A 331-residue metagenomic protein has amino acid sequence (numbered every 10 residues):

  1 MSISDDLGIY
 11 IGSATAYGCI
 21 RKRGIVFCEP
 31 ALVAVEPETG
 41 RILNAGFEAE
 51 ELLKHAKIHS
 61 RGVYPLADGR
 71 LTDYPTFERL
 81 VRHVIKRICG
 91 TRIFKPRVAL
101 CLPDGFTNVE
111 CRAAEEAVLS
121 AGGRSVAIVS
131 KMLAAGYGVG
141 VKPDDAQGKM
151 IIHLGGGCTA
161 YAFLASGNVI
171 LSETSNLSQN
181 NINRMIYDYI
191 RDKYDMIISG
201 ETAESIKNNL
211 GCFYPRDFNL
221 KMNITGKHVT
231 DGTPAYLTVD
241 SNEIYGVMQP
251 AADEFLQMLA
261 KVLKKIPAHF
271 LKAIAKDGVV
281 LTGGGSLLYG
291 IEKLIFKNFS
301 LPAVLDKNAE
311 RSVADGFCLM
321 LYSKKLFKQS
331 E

Functional and structural regions predicted by a protein language model:
M1-I152, L164-V279, S286-N308, S312-V313 (+1 more regions): Nucleotide/phosphate-binding catalytic cleft detector across ATP-hydrolyzing and phosphate-transferring enzymes
G155-G156: C-terminal, charged low-complexity interaction regions
T159-Y161: Positively charged, low-complexity, intrinsically disordered RNA-binding extensions
